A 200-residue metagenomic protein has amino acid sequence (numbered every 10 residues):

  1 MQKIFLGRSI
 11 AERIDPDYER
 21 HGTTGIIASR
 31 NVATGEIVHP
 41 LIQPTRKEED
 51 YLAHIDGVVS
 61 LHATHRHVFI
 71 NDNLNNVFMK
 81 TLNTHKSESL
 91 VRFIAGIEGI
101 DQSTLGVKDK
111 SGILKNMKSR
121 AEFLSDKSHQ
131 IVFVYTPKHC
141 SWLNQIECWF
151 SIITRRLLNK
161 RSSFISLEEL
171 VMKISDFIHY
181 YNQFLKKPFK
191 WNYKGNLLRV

Functional and structural regions predicted by a protein language model:
M1-V200: Short functional hotspots at interaction and active-site rims
